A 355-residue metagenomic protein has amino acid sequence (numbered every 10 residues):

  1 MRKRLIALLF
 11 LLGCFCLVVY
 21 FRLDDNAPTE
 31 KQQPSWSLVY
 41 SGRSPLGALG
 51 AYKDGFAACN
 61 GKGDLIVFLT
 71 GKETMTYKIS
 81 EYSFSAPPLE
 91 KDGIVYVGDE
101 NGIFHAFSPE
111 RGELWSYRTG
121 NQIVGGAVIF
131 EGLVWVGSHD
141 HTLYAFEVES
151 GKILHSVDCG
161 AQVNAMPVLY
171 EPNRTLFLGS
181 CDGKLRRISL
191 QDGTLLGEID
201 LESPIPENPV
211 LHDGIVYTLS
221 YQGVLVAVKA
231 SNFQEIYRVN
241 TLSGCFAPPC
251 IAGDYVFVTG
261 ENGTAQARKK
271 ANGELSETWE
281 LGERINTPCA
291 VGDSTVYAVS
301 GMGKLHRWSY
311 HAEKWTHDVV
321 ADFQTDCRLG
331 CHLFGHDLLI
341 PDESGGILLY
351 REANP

Functional and structural regions predicted by a protein language model:
R4-F15, V19-P355: Extracytoplasmic/lumenal domain signature
